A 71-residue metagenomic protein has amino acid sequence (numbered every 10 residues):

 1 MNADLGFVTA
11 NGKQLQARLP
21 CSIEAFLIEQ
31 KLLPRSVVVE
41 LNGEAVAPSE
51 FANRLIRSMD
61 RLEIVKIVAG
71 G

Functional and structural regions predicted by a protein language model:
M1-G70: Ubiquitin-like/PB1-type beta-grasp interaction modules and other compact soluble beta-rich domains
